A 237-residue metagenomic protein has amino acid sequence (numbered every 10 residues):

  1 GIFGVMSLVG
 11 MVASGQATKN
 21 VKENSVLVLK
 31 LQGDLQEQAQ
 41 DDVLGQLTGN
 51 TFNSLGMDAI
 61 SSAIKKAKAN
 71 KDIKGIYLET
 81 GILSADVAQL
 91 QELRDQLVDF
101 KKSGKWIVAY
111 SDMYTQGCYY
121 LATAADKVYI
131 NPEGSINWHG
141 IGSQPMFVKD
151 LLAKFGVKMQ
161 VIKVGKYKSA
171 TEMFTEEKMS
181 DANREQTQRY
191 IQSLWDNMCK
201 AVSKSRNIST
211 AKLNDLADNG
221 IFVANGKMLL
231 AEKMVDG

Functional and structural regions predicted by a protein language model:
G1-T210, N214-D218, V223, V235-D236: Small-residue-centered hinge/linker elements
L229: Short, contiguous alpha-helical
